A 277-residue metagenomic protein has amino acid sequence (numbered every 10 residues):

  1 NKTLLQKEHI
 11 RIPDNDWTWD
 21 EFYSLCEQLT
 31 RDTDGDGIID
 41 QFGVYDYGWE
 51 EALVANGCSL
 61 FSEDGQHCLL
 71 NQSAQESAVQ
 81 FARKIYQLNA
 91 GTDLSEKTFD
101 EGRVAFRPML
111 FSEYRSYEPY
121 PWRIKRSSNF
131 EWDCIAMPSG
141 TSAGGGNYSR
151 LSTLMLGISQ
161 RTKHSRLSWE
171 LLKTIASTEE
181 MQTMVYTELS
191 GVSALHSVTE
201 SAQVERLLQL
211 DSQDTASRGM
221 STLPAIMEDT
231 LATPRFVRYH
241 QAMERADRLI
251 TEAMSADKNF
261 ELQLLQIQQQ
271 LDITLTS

Functional and structural regions predicted by a protein language model:
T3-N15: Aromatic-glycine-rich donor-binding/catalytic loop that engages nucleotide-sugar donors across glycosyltransferases
L5, Y23-Q28, D93-R107, R248-S255: Short helices/loops that flank or line small-molecule/ion binding pockets
Q6, D20-C68: Extracytoplasmic/periplasmic solute-binding protein
N15, D34, F42, C58-S77 (+3 more regions): Short, solvent-exposed loop/beta-turn-alpha elements that line the ligand-binding surface or hinge of extracytoplasmic
L25-C26, D64-L94, M137-G140: Glycine-centered hinge/linker elements that transmit conformational signals in sensory and ligand-binding systems
R31-D46, T178-L189, I273-S277: Bilobed periplasmic-binding protein-like "clamshell/Venus-flytrap" ligand-binding domains
A105-L110, R115-Y117, D133: Paired acidic/hydrophobic, glycine-rich loop segments that form the ligand-binding mouth/hinge of periplasmic-binding
Y117-R126, T141-R245: C-terminal lobe and pocket-closing loops of periplasmic/extracytoplasmic Venus-flytrap solute-binding proteins
